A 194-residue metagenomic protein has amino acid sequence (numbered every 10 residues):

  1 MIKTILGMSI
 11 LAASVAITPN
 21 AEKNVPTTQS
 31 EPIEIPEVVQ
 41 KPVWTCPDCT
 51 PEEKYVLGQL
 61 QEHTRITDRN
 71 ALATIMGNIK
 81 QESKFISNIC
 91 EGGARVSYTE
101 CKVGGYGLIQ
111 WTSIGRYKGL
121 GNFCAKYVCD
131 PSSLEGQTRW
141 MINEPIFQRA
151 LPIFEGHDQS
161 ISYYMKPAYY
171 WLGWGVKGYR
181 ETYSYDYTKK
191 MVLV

Functional and structural regions predicted by a protein language model:
I2-H63: N-terminal export signals and maturation junctions of secreted/periplasmic proteins
I17, G156-V194: Active-site or metal-binding loop neighborhoods of secreted/extracellular toxin and effector enzymes
I33-V56, Q81-Q159: Peptidoglycan-targeting cell-wall enzymes and recognition modules
E62-N70: Short, charged helix-capping/linker segments at alpha-helix termini
R69-I86: Short, functionally critical alpha-helical segments immediately adjacent to catalytic or ligand/cofactor-binding
